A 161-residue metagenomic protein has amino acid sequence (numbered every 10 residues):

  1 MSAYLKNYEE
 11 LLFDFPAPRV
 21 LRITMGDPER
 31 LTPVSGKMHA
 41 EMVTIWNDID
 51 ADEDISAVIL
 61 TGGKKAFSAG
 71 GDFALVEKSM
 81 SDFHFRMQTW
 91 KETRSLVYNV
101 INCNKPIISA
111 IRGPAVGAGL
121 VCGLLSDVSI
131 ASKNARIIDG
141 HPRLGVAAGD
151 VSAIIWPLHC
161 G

Functional and structural regions predicted by a protein language model:
M1-G63, Y98: Conserved CoA-thioester-binding segment of acyl-CoA-metabolizing enzymes
L5, G62-N99, A115, G145: Glycine- (often His-adjacent) and acidic-residue-rich active-site loop that binds/positions the CoA thioester
I23, L60, D72, C122-G123: Hydrophobic/aromatic residues within transmembrane alpha-helices of multi-pass small-molecule transporters
T32, D72, G113, G119: Conserved phosphate-binding and hydrolysis motifs of nucleotide-dependent enzymes
L96-N102, A110, V116-G161: CoA-thioester-processing core
